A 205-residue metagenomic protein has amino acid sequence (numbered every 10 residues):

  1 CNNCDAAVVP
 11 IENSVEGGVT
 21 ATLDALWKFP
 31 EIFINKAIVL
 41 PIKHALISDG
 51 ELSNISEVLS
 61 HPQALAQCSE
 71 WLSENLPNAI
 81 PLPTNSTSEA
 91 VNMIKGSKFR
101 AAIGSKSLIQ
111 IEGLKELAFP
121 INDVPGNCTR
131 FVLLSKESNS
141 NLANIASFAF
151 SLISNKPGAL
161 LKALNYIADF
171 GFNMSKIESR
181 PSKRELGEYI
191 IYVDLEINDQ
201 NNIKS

Functional and structural regions predicted by a protein language model:
C1-S205: Domain-level signature for soluble enzymes in the chorismate/prephenate branch of the shikimate pathway
